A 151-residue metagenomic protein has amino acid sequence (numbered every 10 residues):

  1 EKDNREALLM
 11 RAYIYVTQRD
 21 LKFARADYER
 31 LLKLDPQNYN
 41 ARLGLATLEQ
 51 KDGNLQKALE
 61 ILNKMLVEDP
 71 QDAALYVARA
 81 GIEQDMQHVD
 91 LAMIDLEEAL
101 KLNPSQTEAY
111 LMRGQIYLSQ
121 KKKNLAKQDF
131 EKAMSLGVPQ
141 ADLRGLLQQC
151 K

Functional and structural regions predicted by a protein language model:
R5-E6, Y39-N40, A73-A74, T107-E108 (+1 more regions): Helix-start (N-cap) detector for alpha-helical repeat units in TPR-like alpha-solenoids, especially tetratricopeptide
L9-A12, V16, Q50, V77 (+2 more regions): Position-specific recognition of the canonical hydrophobic site in helix A of tetratricopeptide repeat
T17-R30, D52-K64, M86-E98, K121-K132: Structural signature of tandem alpha-helical TPR/SEL1-like repeats, specifically the intra-repeat loop/turn
Q115, S119-K151: Terminal, low-structured helical/coil segments at or just beyond the last alpha-helical repeat
